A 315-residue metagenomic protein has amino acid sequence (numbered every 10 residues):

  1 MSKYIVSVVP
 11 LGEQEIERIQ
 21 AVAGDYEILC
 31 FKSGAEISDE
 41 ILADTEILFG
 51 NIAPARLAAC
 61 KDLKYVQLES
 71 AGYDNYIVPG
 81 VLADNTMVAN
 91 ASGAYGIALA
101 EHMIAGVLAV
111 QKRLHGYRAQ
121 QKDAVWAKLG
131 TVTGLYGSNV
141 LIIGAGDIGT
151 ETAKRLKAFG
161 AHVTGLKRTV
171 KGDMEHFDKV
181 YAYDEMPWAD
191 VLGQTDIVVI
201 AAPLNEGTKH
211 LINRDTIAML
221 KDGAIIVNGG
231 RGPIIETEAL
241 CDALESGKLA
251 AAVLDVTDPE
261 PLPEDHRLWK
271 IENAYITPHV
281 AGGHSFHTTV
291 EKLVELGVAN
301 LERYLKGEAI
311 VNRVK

Functional and structural regions predicted by a protein language model:
M1-M87, G193, N213: An N-terminal-biased, well-structured beta-alpha scaffold segment characteristic of Rossmann-like dinucleotide-binding
E27, N139, A161-H162: Residues at the starts of beta-strands that form the adenosine-phosphate
R56-D62, P79-D84, I217-D222, A243-G247 (+1 more regions): Short, conserved loop/helix-junction motifs that constitute active-site signature segments in enzyme catalytic cores
D84-N139: Phosphate-binding beta-alpha-beta segment of Rossmann-like dinucleotide-binding domains, i.e., the NAD(P)
A89-N90, A94-H102, E260-K315: C-terminal helix-to-coil terminal segments
A145-G146: Glycine-rich Rossmann-fold phosphate-binding loop(s) that bind the pyrophosphate of adenine dinucleotide cofactors
G149-T150: N-terminal Rossmann-fold NAD(P) dinucleotide-binding loop
V170-R267: Rossmann-like adenosine-cofactor binding region
